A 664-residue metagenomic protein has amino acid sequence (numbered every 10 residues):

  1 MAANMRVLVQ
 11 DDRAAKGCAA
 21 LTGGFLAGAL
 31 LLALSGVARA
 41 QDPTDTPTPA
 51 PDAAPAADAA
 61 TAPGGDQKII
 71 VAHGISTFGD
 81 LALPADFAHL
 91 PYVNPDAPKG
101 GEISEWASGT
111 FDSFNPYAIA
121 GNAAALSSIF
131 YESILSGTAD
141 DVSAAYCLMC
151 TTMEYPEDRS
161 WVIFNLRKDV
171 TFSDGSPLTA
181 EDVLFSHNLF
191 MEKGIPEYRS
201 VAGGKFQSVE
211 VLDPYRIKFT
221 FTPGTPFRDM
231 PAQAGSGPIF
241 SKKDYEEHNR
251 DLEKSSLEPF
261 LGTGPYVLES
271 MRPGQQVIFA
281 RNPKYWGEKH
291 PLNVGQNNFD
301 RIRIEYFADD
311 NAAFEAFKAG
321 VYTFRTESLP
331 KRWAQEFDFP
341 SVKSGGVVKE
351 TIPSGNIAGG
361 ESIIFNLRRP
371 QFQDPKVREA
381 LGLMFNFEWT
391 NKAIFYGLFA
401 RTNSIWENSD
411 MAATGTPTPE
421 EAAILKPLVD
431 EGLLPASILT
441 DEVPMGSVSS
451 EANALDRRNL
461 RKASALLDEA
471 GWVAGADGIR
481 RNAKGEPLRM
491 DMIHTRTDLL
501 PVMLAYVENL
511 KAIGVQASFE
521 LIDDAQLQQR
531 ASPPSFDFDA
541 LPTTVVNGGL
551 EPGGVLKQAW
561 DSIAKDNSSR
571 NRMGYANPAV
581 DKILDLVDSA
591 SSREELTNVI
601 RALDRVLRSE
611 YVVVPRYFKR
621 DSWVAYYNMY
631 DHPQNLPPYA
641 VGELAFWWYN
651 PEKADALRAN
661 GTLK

Functional and structural regions predicted by a protein language model:
D42-D45, D66, A107, N122-A125 (+7 more regions): Detector for C-terminal structural segments
G65-D158, N165, N188, P259-T263: N-terminal lobe/hinge region of extracytoplasmic solute-binding protein
V93, A97, A120-L126, T152-P196 (+5 more regions): Aromatic- and charge-enriched surface segment that lines or borders ligand/interaction sites
T110, S128-S143, A234-R303, A308-E315 (+4 more regions): Gly/Pro-rich hinge or "lid" segments in bacterial periplasmic/extracellular proteins
C147-T151, S173, L178, T220-S241 (+4 more regions): Aromatic-rich, solvent-exposed beta-strand/loop patch
N165, R199-H248, P265-R272, T416-L433: Surface-exposed binding/hinge segments that line and control ligand-binding clefts or catalytic entry sites
R167, K254, G287-F337, E379 (+4 more regions): Ligand-site clamp/hinge motif
S208-V211, E269-A280, E305-R369, K376-R401 (+3 more regions): Extracellular/periplasmic solute-recognition and catalytic clefts
